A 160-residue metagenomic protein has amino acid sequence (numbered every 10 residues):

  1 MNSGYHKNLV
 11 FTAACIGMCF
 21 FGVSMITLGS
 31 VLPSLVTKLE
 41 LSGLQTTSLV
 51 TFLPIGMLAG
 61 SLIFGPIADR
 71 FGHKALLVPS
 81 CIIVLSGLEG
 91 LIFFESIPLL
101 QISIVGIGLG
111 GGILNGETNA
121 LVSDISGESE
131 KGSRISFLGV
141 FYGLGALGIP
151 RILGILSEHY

Functional and structural regions predicted by a protein language model:
L9-V10, I16-L35, L39-L41: Extracytoplasmic
G22, I26, G108-G116, L147: Small-residue-rich segments within alpha-helical transmembrane domains of MFS-like 12-TM solute carriers
I26, P54-L62, L147: Residue-level signature of mid-helix packing/kink "hotspots" within the transmembrane helices of 12-pass Major
A59-E95: Conserved MFS/SLC helix-loop-helix module at the cytosolic interface between two early adjacent transmembrane helices
G87, P98-G106: Paired small-residue
I113-S126: Intracellular juxtamembrane helix-capping segments at the cytosolic ends of symmetry-related transmembrane helices
F137-Y160: Helix-loop-helix hairpin linking two adjacent transmembrane segments in secondary transporters
